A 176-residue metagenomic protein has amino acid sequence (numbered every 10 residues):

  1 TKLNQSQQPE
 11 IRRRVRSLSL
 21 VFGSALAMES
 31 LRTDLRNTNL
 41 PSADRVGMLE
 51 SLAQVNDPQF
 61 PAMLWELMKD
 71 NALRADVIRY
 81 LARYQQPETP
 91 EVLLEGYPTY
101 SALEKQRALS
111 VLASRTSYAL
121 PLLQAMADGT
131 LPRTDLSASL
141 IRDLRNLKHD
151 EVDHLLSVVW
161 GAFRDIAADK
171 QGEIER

Functional and structural regions predicted by a protein language model:
T1-R176: Long, ordered, helix-rich scaffold segments
